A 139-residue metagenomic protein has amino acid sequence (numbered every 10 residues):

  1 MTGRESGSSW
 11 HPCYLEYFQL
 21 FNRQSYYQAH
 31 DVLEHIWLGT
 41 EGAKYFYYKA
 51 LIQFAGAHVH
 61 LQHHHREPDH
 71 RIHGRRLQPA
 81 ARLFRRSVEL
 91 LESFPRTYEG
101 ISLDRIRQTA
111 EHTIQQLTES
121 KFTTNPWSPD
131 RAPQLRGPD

Functional and structural regions predicted by a protein language model:
M1-K49, H58-D139: Domain-scale activation on soluble regions of proteins
F54-G56: J-domain helical core
